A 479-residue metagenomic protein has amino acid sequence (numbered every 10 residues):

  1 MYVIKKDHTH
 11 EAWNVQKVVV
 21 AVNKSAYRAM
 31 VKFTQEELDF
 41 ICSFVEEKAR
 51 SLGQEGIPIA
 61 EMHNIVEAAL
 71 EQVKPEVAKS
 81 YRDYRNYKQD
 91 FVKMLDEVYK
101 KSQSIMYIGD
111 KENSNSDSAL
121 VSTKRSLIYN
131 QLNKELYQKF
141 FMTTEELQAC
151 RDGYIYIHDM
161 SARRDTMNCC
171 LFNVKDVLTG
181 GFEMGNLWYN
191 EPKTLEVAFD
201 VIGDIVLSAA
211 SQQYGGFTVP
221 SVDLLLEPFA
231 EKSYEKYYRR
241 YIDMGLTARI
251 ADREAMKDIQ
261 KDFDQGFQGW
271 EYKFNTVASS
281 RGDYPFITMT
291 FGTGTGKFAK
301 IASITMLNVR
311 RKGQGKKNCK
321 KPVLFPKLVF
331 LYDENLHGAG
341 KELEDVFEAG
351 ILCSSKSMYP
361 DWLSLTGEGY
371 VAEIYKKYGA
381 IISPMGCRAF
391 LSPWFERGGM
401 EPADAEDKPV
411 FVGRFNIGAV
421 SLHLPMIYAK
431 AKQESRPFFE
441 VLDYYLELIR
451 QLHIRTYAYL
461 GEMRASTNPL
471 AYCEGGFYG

Functional and structural regions predicted by a protein language model:
M1-M106: Charged, amphipathic alpha-helical regulatory modules used for macromolecular assembly or allosteric control
F91, V98-G479: Conserved catalytic cores of very large enzyme subunits
